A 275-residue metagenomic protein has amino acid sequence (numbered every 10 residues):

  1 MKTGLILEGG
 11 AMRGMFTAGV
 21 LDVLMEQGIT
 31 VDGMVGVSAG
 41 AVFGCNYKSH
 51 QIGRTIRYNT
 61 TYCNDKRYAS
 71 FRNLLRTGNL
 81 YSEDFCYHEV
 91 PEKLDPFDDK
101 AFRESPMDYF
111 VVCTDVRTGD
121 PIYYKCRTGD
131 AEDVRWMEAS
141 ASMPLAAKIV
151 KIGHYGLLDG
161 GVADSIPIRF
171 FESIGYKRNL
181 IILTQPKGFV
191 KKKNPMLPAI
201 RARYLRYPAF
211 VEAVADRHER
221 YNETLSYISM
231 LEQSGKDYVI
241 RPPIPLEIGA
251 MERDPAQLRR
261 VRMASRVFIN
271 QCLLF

Functional and structural regions predicted by a protein language model:
M1-V37, C45-F275: Patatin-like phospholipase
